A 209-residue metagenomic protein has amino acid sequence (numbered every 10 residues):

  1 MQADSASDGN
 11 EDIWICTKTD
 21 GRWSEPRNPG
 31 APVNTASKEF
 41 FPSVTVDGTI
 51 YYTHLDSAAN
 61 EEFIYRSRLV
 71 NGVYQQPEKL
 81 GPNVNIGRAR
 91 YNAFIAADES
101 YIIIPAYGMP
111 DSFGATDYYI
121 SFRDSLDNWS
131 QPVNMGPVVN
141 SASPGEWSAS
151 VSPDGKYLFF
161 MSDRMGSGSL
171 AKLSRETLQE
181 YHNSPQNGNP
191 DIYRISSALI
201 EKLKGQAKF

Functional and structural regions predicted by a protein language model:
M1-F209: Short, conserved micro-motifs composed of acidic
